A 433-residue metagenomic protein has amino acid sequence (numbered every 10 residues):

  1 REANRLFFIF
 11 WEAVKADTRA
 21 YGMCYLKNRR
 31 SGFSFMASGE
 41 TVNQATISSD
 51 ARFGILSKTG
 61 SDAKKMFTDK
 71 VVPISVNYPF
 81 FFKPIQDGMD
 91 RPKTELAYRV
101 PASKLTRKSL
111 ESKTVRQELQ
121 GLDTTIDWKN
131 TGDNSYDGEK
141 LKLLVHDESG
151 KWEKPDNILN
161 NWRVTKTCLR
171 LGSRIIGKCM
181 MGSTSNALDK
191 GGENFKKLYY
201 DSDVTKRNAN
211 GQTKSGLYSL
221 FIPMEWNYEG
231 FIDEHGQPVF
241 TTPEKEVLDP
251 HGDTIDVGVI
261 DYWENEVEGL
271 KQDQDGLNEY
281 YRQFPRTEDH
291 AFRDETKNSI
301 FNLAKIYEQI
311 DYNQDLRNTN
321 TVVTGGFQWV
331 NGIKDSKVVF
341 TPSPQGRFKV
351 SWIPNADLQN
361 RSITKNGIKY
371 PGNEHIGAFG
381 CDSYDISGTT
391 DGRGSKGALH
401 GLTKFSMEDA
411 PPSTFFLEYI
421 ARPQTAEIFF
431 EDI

Functional and structural regions predicted by a protein language model:
R1-G22, P371: Pre-P-loop entry segment of helicase/translocase ATPase cores
T18-T41: Walker A/P-loop
G22, V71, P101-L105, S109-T125 (+7 more regions): RNase H-like, metal-dependent nuclease domains and their acidic two-metal-ion catalytic environment used
Q44-A51: Post-Walker A helix-loop "phosphate-sensing" segment adjacent to the P-loop in P-loop NTPases
R52-G132, I310: Conserved nucleotide-state-sensing and coupling region of NTP-binding domains
F53, W128, C179, L217-I222 (+1 more regions): Conserved beta-strand scaffold positions in the cores of enzyme catalytic domains, especially in NTP/NDP-utilizing
T59, N130-G132, E148, M181-A187 (+1 more regions): A short beta-strand-to-loop transition that corresponds to the Sensor-1 phosphate-sensing loop of AAA+ P-loop ATPases
C168-K178: A short helix->loop->beta-strand "cap" motif at the edges of active sites that frequently abuts
